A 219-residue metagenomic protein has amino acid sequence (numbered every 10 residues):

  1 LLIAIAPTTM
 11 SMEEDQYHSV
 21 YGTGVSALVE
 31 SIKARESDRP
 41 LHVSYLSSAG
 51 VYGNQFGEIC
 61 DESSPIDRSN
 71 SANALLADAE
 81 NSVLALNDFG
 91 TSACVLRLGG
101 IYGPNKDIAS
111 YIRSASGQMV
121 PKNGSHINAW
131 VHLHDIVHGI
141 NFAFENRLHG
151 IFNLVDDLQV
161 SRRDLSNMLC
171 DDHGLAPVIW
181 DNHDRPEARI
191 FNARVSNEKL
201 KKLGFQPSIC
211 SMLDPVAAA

Functional and structural regions predicted by a protein language model:
L1-S31: NAD(P)H-binding glycine-rich loop region in Rossmannoid oxidoreductase-like domains and their noncatalytic homologs
A4, V43-A49, L96-L98: SDR active-site strand-loop-helix element
A27-N70: Conserved Rossmann-fold NAD(P)-dependent oxidoreductase catalytic core, especially the SDR/UDP-sugar
F56-V95: Catalytic helix-loop patch of NAD(P)-dependent Rossmann-fold dehydrogenases
N70, L84-N128: NAD(P)-dependent short-chain dehydrogenase/reductase
S110-M119, S125-N153: Alpha-helical substrate-binding/gating segment
V137-F191: Mid/C-terminal beta-alpha module of Rossmann-like enzyme folds, strongest in SDR-family dehydrogenases/epimerases
A188-A219: C-terminal amphipathic/interface module of NAD(P)-dependent oxidoreductases and related NAD-binding regulators
